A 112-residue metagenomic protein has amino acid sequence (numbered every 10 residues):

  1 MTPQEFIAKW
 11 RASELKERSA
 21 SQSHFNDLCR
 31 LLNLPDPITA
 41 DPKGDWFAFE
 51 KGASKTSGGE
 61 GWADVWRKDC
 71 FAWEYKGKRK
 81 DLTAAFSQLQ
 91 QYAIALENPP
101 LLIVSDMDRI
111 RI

Functional and structural regions predicted by a protein language model:
M1-L101, R109-R111: A short, conserved, highly charged catalytic patch centered on acidic carboxylates
